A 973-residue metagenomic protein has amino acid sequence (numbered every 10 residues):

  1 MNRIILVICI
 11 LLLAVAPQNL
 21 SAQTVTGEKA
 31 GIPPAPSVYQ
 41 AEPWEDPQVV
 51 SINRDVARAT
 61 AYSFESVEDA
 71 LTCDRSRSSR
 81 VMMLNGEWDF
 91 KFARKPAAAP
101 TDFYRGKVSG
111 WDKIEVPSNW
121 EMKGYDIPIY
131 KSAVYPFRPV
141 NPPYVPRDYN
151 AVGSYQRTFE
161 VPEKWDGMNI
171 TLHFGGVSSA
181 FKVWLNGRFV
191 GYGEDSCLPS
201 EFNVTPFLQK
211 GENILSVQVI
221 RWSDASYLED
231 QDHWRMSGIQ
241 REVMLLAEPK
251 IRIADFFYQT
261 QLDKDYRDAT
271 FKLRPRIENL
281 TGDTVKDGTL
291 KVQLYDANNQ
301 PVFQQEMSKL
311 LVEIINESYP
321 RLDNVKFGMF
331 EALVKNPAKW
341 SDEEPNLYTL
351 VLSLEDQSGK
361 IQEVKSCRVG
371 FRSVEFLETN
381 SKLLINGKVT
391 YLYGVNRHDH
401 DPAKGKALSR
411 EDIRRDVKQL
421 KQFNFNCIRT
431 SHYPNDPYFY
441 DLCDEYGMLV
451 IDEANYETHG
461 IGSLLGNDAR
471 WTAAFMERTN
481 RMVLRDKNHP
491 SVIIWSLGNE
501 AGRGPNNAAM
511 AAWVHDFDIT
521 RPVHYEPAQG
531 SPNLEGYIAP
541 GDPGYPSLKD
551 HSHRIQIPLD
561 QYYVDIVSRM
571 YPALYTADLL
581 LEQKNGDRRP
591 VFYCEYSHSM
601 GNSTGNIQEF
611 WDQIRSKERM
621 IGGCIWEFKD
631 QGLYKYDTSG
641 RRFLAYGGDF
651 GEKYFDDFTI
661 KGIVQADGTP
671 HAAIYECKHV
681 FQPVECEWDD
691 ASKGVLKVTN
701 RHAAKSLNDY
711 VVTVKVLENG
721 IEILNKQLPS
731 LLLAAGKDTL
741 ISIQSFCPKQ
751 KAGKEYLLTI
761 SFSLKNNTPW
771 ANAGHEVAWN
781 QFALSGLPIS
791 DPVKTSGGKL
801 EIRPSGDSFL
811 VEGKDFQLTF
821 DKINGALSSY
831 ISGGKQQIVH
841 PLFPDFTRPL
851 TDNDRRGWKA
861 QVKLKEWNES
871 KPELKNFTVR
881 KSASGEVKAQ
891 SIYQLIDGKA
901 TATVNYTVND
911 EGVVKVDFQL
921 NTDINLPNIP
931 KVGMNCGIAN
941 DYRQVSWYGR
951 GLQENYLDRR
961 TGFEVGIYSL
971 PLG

Functional and structural regions predicted by a protein language model:
T24-H173, S223, Y227-Q231, M236-I239 (+3 more regions): Extended carbohydrate-recognition surfaces in non-catalytic/accessory domains of CAZymes and lectin-like proteins
G27-A35, D74, K91-A93, K123 (+7 more regions): Accessory beta-strand-rich segments of carbohydrate-active enzymes
G27-S76, V116-N119, K123-D126, A133-V134 (+7 more regions): Extended substrate-binding grooves/exosites of carbohydrate-active enzymes
K29, P34-V56, Y62, C73-R75 (+7 more regions): Glycine/proline-rich low-complexity spacer/linker segments in large multi-domain proteins
M122, N141, R221, S341 (+3 more regions): Beta-strand/loop-rich accessory regions of lumenal/periplasmic or secreted enzymes, predominantly carbohydrate-active
M122, P136-P143, E194-S196, V204-L273 (+7 more regions): An acidic-aromatic loop/edge-strand motif
Q231-I253, Q631-G632, T638-K697, R701-I723 (+9 more regions): Catalytic cores of secreted or luminal carbohydrate-active enzymes
E306-K335, G720-G753, F762: Intrinsically disordered, low-complexity Pro/Gly/Ser/Thr-rich segments with frequent PxxP/GP/PP motifs and embedded
